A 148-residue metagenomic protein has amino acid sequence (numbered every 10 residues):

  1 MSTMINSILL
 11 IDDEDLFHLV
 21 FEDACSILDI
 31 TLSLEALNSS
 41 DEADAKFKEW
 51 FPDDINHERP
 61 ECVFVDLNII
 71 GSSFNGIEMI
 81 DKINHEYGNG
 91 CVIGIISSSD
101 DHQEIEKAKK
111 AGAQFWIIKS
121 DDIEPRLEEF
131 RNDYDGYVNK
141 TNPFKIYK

Functional and structural regions predicted by a protein language model:
N6-C25: Conserved acidic segment of CheY-like receiver
A36-C62, R126: Acidic, metal-coordinating helix/loop segments flanking the phosphotransfer/catalytic sites of two-component signaling
E58-C62, Y87-V92: His-Asp phosphorelay/catalytic-motif detector in bacterial-type signaling
V65-N68: Active-site residues of response regulator receiver
F74, E78, S99-I117, D121 (+1 more regions): Alpha4 helix (beta4-alpha4-beta5 surface) of REC/receiver domains from two-component response regulators
F74-N89: Short amphipathic alpha-helix used as the core "switch/output" element in two-component signaling
G90-H102: A short, hydrophobic beta-strand element within the central beta-sheet of small alpha/beta folds
P125-K148: CheY-like receiver
